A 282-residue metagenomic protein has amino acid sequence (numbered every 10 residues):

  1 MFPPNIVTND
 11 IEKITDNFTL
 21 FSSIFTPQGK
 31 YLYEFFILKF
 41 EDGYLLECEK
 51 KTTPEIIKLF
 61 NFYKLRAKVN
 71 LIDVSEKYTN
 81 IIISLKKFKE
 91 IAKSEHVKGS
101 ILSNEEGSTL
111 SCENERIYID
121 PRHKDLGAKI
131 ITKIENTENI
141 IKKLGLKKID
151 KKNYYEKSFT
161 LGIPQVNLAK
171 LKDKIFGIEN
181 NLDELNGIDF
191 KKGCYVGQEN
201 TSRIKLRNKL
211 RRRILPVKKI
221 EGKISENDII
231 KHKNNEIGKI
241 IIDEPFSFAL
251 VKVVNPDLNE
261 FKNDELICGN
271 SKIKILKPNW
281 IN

Functional and structural regions predicted by a protein language model:
M1-N282: Basic, glycine/lysine-rich polyanion-binding surfaces/domains
